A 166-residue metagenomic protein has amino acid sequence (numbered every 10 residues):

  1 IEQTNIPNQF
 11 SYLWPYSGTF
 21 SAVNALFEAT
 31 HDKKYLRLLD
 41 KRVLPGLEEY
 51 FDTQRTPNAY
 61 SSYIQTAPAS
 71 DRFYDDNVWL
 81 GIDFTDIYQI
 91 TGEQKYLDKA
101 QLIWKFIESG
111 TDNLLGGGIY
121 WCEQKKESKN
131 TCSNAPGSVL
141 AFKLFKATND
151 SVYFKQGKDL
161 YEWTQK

Functional and structural regions predicted by a protein language model:
I1-K166: Glycan-recognition and catalytic cores of secretory/periplasmic carbohydrate-active enzymes
